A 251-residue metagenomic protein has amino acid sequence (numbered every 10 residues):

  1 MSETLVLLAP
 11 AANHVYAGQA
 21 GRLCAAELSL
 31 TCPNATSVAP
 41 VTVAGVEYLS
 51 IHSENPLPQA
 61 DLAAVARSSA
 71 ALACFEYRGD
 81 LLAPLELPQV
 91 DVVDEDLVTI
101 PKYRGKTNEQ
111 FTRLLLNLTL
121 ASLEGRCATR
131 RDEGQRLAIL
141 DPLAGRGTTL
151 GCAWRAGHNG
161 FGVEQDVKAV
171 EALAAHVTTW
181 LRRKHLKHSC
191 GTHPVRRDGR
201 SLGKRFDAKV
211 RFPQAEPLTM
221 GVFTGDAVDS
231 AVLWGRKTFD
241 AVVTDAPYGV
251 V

Functional and structural regions predicted by a protein language model:
M1-E27, Y77-L140, A144-V251: Class I S-adenosyl-L-methionine-dependent methyltransferase catalytic core
S2-L82: N-terminal auxiliary segments of SAM/dcSAM-dependent transferases
